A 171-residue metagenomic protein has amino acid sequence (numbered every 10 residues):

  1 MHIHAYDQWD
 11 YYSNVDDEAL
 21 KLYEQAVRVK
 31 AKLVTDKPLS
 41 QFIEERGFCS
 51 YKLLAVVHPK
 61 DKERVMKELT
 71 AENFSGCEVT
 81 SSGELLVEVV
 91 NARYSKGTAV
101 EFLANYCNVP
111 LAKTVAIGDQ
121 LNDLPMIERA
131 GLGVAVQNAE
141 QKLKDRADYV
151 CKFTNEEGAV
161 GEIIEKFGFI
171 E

Functional and structural regions predicted by a protein language model:
M1-I117: Conserved acidic, metal-coordinating active-site core of Asp-based, Mg2+-dependent phosphoryl-transfer enzymes
E88-E171: Mg2+-dependent phosphoryl-transfer enzymes with acidic/Ser/Thr/Gly-rich catalytic loops
